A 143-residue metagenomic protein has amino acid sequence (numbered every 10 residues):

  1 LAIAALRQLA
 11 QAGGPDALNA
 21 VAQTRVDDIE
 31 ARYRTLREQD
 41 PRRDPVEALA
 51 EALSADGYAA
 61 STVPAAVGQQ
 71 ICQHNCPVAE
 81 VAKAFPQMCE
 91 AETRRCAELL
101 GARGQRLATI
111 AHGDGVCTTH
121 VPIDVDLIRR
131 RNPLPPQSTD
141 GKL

Functional and structural regions predicted by a protein language model:
I3, R7-H120: Mid-protein regulatory/catalytic core that forms ligand/cofactor-binding pockets and protein-protein interaction
A108-L143: Amphipathic alpha-helical interface segments
